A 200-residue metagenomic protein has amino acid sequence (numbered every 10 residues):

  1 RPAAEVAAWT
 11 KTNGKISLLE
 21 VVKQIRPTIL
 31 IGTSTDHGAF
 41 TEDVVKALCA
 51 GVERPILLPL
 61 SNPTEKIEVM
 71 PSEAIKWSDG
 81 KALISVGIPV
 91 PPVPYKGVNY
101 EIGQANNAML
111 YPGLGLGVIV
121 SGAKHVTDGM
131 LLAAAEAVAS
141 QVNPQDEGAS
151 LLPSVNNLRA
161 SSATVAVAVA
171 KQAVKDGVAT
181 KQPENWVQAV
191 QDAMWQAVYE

Functional and structural regions predicted by a protein language model:
R1-E53, P94: A structured beta-alpha segment of the ubiquitous adenosine-cofactor-binding alpha/beta core
D36, S140, Q196: Conserved helix-loop functional segments at active or binding sites
A50, P55, P59-P183: Adenosine-phosphate binding glycine-rich loop
A170, N185-E200: Short, amphipathic C-terminal "tail helix"
